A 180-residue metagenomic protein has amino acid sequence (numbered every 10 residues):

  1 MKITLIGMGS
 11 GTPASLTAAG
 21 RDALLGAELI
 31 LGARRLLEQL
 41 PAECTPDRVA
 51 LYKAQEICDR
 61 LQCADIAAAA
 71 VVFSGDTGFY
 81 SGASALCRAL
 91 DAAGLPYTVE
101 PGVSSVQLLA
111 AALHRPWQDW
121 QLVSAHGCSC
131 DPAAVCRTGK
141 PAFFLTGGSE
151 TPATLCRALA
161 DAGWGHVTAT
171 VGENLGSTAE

Functional and structural regions predicted by a protein language model:
M1-L108, H126-A133: Class I S-adenosyl-L-methionine
K2-L5, A18, I66-A69, T138-E180: A contiguous loop/helix-start segment that scaffolds small-molecule binding in enzyme catalytic cores
S84, R88, A111, R157 (+1 more regions): Short, well-ordered alpha-helices that flank and scaffold nucleotide-derived cofactor binding pockets
L90-L95, R115-D119, A162-V167: A short alpha->loop->secondary-structure connector
V103, V123, G172: Residue-level "edge-of-site" marker
L108-T138, G147: Short, glycine-/small-residue-rich phosphate/pyrophosphate-handling segment
